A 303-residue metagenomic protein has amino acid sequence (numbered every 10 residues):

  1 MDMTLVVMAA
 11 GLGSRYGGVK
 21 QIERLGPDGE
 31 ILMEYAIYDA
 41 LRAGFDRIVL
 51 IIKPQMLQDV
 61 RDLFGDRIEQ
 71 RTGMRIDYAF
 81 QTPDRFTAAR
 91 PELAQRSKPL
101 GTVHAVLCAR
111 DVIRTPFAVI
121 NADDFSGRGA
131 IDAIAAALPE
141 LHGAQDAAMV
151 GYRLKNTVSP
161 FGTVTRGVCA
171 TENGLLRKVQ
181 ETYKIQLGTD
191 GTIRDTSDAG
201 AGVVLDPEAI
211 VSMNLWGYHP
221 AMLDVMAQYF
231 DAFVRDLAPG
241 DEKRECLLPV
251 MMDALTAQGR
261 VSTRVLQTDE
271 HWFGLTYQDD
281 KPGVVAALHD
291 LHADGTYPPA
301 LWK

Functional and structural regions predicted by a protein language model:
M1-A10, P27-V119, S126-G127, I131 (+1 more regions): Conserved N-terminal catalytic core of the sugar/cofactor nucleotidyltransferase
G18-V19: Conserved catalytic-core motifs of eukaryotic protein kinase domains, centered on the activation segment
V60-F64, I134, M226, V284: Hydrophobic packing residues within well-ordered alpha-helices of enzyme cores
R128-W216, P220: Conserved core of the sugar-phosphate nucleotidyltransferase
I210, T263-E270: Catalytic beta-strand/loop signature of glycosyltransferases that borders the donor
M226-V261: A C-terminal functional module that forms or caps the active site or interfaces directly with catalytic machinery
H289-K303: Terminal low-complexity segments of carbohydrate-biosynthetic enzymes
